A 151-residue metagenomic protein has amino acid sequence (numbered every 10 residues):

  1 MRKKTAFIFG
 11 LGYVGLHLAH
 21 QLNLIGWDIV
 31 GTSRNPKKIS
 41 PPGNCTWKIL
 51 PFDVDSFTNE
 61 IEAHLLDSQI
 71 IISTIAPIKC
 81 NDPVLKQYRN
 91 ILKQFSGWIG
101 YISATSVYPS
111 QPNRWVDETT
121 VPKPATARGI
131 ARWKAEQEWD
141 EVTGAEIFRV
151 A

Functional and structural regions predicted by a protein language model:
T5-L11: Conserved N-terminal Rossmann-fold NAD(P)-binding element of oxidoreductases
L11-G12, V150: Glycine-rich Rossmann-fold phosphate-binding loop(s) that bind the pyrophosphate of adenine dinucleotide cofactors
G15-L16: N-terminal Rossmann-fold NAD(P) dinucleotide-binding loop
L22: Aromatic pocket-lining residues of Rossmann-like dinucleotide-binding sites
G31-K37, D53-V54: N-terminal Rossmann-fold cofactor-binding loop
W47-I91: NAD(P)H-binding glycine-rich loop region in Rossmannoid oxidoreductase-like domains and their noncatalytic homologs
R89-A127: Conserved Rossmann-fold NAD(P)-dependent oxidoreductase catalytic core, especially the SDR/UDP-sugar
Q137-A151: Conserved beta-loop-beta element that borders a ligand/cofactor-binding pocket
